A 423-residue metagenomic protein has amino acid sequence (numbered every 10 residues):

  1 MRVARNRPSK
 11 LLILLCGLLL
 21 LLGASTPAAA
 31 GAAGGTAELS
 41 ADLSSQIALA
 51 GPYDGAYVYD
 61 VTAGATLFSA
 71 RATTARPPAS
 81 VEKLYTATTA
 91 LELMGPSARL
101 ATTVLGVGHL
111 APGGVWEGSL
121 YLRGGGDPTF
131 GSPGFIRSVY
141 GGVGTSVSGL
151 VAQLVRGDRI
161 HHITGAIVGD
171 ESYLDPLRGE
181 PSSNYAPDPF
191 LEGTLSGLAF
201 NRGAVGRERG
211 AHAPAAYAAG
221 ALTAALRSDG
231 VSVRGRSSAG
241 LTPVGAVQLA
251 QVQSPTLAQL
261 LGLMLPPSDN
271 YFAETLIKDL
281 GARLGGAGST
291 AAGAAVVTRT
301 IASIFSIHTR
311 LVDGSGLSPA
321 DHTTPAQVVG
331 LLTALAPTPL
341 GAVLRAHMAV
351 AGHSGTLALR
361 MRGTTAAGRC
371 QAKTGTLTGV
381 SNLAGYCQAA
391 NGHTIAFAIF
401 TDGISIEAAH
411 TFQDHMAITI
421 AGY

Functional and structural regions predicted by a protein language model:
R2-L14: Bacterial N-terminal signal peptides that target proteins for export
L19, G23, A28-P77, P96 (+1 more regions): Beta-lactamase-like hydrolase cores
G51-Y53, R71-T73, A79-E82, S97-R99 (+9 more regions): Extracytoplasmic
Y53-G55, G113-S196, G203, G230-V231 (+2 more regions): Mid-domain, small-residue-enriched loop/turn segments at the edges of structured enzyme/sensor domains
G64, P78-P96, I167, L198 (+3 more regions): Active-site SXXK
L67-S69, G281-Y423: Small-residue-rich helix-loop
E92-G108, G230-A239, G341-L344: Short, well-structured active-site flanking segments
A204-V343: A small/polar active-site loop signature that marks catalytic segments
